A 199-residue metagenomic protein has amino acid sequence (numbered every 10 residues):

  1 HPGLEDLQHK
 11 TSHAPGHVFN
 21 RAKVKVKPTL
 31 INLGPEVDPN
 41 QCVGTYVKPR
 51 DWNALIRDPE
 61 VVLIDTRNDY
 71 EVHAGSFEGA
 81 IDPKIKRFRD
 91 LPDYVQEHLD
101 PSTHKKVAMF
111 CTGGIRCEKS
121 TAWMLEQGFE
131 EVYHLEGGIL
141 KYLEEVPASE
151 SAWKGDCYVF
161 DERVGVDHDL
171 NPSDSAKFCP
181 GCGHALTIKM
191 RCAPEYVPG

Functional and structural regions predicted by a protein language model:
H1-T45, D58, N68-V107, I115-G199: Rhodanese-like catalytic fold shared by cysteine-dependent sulfurtransferases and DSP/PTP-type phosphatases
T45-L55: Phosphate-interacting basic helix/loop segments used at nucleotide- and nucleic-acid interfaces
V61: Hydrophobic "anchor" residues on beta-strands that sit immediately upstream of conserved functional sites
I64-D65: Structural scaffold elements adjacent to functional motifs in cytosolic proteins
